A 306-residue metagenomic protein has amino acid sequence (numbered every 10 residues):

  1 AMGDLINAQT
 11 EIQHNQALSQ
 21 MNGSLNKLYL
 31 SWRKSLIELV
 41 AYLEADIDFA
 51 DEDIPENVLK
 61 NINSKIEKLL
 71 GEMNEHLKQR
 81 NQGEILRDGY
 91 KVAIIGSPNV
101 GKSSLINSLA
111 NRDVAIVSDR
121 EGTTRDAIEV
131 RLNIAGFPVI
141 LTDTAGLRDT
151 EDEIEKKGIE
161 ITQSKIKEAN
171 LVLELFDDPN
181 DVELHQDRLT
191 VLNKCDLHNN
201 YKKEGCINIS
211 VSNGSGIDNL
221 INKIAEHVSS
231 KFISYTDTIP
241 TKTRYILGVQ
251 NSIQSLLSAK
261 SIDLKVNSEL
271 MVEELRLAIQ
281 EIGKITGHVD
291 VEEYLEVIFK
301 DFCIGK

Functional and structural regions predicted by a protein language model:
A1-I6: Long, charge-dense
N7-N133, T150, P179-K306: C-terminal-of-GTPase-core extension/linker across diverse P-loop GTPases
R120-T123, A127, F137-R148, G158: Walker A/P-loop NTP-binding motif of AAA+ ATPase domains
G136, E160-I161, H227-V228: Short, low-complexity, polar/charged sequence segments that are solvent-exposed and flexible
V139, L171, L189: Short, Asp-centered acidic motifs that coordinate Mg2+ and/or phosphate in catalytic or ligand-binding sites
L141, L175, V191: Generic enzyme active-site microenvironment
A145-E183: Switch II of P-loop NTPase G domains
